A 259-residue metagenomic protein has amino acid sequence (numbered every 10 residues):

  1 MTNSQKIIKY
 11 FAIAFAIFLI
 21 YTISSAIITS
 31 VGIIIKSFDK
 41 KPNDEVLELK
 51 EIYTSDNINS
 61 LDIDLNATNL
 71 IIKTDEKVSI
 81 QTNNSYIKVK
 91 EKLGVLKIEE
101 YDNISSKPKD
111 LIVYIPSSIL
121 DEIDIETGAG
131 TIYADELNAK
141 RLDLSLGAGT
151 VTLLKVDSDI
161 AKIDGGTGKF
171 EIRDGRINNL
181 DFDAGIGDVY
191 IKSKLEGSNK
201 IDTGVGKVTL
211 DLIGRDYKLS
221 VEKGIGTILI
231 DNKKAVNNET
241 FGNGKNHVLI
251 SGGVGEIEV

Functional and structural regions predicted by a protein language model:
M1-I7: N-terminal Lys/Arg-rich, disordered targeting/topogenic segments
I7, F15-F18, K50, N238: Generic intrinsically disordered, low-complexity segments enriched for polar/acidic and small residues
K9-I28: Hydrophobic membrane-insertion alpha-helices, especially the h-region of bacterial N-terminal signal peptides
T29-E122, E126, T131-L137, R141 (+7 more regions): Short linear S-[DN]-x-LW-Φ motif typified by the pepsin-like aspartic protease active-site region
L153-V156, I160-V259: Short, surface-exposed interaction patches in beta-rich subdomains that mediate adhesion/assembly near membranes
